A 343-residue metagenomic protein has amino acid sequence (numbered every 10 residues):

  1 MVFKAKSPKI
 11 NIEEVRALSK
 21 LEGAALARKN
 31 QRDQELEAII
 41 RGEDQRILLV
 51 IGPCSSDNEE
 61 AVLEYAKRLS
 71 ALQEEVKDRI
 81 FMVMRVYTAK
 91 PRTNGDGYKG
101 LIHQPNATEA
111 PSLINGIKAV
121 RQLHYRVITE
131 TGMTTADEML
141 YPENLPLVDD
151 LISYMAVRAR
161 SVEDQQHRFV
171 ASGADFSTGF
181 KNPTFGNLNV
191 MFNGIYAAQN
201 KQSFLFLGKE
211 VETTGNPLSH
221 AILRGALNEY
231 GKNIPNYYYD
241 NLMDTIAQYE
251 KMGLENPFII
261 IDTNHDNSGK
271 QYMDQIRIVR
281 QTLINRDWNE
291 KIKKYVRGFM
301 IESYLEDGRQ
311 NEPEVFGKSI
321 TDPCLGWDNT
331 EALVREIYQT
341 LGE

Functional and structural regions predicted by a protein language model:
M1-R41: N- or domain-start disorder-to-order transition segments that initiate the globular core
E37-Q45, K251-N256: Glycine-rich phosphate/diphosphate-binding loops that line cofactor/substrate pockets in enzymes
L48-A61, D322: Conserved phosphate/anionic-ligand binding catalytic regions in large, soluble enzymes, centered on
G52, I261, G326: Conserved, mostly hydrophobic/aromatic
A66, R79-D244, H265-K270, Q275-Q281 (+3 more regions): Active-site-facing alpha/beta catalytic cores
T245-E250: Redox- and metal-dependent alpha/beta enzyme cores, enriched for Fe-S-associated oxidoreductases and cofactor-handling
S303-L341: Internal helix-turn-beta structural module
